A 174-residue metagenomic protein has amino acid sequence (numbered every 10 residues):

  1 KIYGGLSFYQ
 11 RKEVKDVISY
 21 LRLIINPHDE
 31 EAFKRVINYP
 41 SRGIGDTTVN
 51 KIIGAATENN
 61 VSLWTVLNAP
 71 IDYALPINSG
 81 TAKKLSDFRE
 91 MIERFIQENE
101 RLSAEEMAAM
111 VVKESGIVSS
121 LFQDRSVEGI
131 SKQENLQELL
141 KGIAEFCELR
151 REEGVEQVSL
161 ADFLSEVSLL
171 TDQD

Functional and structural regions predicted by a protein language model:
K1-F8, V17: Conserved RecA-like ASCE P-loop NTPase motor core of nucleic-acid helicases/translocases
R11, I18-D174: Conserved helicase C-terminal RecA-like lobe
